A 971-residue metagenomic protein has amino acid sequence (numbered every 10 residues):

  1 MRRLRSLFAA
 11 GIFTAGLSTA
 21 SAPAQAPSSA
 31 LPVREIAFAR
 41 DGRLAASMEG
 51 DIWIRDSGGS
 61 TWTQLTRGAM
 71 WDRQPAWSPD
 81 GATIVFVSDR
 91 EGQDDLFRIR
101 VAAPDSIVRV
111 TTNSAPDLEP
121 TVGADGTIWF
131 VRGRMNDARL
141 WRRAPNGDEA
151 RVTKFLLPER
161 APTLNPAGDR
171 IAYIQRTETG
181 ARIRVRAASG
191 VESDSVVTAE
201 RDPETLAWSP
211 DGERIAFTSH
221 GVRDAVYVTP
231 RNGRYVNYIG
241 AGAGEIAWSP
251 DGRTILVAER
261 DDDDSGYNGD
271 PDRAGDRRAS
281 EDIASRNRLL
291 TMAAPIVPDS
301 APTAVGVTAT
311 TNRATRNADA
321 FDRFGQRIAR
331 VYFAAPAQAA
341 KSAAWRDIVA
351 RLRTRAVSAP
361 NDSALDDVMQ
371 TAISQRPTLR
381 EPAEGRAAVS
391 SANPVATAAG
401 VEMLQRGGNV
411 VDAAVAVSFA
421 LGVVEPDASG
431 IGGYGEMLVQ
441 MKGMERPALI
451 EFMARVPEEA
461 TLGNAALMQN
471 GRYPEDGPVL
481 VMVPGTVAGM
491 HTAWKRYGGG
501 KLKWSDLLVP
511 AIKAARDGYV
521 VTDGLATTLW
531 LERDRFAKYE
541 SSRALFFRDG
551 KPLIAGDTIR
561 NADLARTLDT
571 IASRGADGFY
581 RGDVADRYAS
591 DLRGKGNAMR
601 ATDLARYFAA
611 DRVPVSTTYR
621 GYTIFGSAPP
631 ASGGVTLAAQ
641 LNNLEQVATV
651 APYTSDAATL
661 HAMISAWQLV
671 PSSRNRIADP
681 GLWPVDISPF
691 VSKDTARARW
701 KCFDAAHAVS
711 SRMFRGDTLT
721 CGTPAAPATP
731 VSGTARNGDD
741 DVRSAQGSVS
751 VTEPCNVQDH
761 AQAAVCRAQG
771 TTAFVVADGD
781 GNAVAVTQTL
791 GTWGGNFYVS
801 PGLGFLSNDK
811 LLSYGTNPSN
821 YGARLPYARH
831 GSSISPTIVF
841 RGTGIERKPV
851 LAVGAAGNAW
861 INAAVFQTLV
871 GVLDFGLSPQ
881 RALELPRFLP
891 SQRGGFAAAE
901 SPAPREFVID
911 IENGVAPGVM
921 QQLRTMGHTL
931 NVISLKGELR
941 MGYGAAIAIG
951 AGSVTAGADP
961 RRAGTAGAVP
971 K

Functional and structural regions predicted by a protein language model:
A9-S18: Bacterial N-terminal signal peptides
A24-R376, A383: Sequence signature of WD/YWTD-type beta-propeller architectures
N317-A320, R327-I328, K341-I348, N361-M369 (+19 more regions): Stable alpha-helical elements in mature extracytoplasmic
T378-A398, E402, V410-V411, V415-R574 (+3 more regions): Noncatalytic scaffold domains of N-terminal-nucleophile
V423-Q440, M444-L449, A598-R600, T752-Q758 (+7 more regions): Active-site rim segments in enzyme catalytic domains, especially the processed small/beta chain of N-terminal
D427-A428, V479-L480, G556, P614 (+4 more regions): Short Gly/Pro-enriched turn/cap motifs at secondary-structure boundaries
Q646-T789, L803, Q921, S934: Internal maturation/activation junctions in enzymes
D780, A828, V865-F866, D874-E938: Extended C-terminal subregions enriched in glycine
